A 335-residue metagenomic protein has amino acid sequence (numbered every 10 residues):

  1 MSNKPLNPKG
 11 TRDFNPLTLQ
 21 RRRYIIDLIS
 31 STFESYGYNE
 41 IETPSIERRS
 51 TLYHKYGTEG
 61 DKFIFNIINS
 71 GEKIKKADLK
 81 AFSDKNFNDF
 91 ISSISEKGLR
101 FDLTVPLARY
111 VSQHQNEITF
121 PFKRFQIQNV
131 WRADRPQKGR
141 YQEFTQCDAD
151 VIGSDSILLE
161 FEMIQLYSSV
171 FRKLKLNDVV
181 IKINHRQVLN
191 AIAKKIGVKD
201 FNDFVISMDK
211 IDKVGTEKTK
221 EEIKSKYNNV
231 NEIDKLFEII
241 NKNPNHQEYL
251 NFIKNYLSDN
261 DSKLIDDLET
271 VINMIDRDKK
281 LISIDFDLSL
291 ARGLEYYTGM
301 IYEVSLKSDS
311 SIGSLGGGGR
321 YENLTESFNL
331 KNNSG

Functional and structural regions predicted by a protein language model:
M1-R22, E72, K76, S83-S92: Auxiliary tRNA-acceptor-end handling modules of aminoacyl-tRNA synthetases
F14, F65-I67, L315, L324: Short clusters of hydrophobic/aromatic residues that line enzyme substrate/ligand-binding pockets
R21-Y36, E47-R48, S83-I94, D102-I118 (+2 more regions): Positively charged, Gly/Ser-enriched RNA/tRNA-binding surfaces
E42-K62, I183-K195, L290-T298: Beta-rich nucleic-acid/ligand-interaction surfaces
S45-K97: Polyanion/phosphate-binding surface patch
D61-K76, V198-S225, L306-S308: Acidic, His- and aromatic-enriched active-site or binding-groove loops in soluble protein domains that engage sugars
D78, Q126, N184: RNA-interacting cores
D178-K182: Cytochrome P450
